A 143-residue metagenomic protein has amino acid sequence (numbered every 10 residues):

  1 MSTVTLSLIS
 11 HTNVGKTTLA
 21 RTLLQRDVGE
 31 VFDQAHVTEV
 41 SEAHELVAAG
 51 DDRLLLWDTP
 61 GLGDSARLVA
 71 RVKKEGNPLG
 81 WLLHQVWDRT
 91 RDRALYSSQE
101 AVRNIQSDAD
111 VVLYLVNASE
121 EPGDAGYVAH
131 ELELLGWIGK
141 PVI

Functional and structural regions predicted by a protein language model:
M1-R89: Conserved G1/Walker A P-loop phosphate-binding module
K73-I143: Conserved C-terminal guanine-recognition region of P-loop GTPase G domains, centered on the G4
